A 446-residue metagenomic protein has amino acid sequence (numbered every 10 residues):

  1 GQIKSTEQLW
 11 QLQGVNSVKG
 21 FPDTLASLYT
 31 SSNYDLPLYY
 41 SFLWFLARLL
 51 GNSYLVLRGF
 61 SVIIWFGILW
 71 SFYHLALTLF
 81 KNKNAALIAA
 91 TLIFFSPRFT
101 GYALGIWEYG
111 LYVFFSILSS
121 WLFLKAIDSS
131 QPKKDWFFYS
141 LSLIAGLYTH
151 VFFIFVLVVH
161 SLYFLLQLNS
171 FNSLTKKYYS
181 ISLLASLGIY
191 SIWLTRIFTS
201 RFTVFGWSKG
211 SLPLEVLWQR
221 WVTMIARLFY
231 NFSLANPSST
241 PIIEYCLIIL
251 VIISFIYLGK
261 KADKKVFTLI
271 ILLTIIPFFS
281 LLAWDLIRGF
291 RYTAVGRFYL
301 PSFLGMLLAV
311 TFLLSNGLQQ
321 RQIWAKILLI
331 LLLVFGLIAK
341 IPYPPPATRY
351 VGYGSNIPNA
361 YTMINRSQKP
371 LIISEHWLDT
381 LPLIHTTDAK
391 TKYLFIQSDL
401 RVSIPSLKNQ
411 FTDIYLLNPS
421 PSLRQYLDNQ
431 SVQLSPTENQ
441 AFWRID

Functional and structural regions predicted by a protein language model:
G1-S71, L75-A86, A90-Q319, W324 (+3 more regions): Membrane-proximal helix-loop-helix interfaces that form the catalytic/acceptor-binding platform of multi-pass membrane
